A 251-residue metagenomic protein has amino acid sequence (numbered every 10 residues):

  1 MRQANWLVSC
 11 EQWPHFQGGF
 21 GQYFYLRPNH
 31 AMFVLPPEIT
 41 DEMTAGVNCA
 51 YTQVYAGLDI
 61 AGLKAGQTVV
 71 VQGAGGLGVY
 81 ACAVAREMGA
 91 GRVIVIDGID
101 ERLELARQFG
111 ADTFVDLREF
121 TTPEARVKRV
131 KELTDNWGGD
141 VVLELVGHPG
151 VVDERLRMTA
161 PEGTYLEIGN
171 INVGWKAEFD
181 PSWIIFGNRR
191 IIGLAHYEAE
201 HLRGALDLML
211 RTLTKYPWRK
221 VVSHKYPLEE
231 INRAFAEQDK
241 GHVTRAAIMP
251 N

Functional and structural regions predicted by a protein language model:
M1-M32: Glycine-rich phosphate/adenylate-binding loop and adjacent beta-alpha elements of nucleotide- or dinucleotide-binding
P14-G19, P37-D59, V71-Y80: A glycine-rich, Thr/Ser-enriched phosphate-binding loop motif common to dinucleotide/cofactor-binding enzymes
E38-T40, G62-T68, N136-W137: Short helix-loop-beta connector
V71-A74, R86-E154, G174: Adenosine-nucleotide cofactor-binding segment
V141, D153-R157, A199-N251: C-terminal hydrophobic helical "lid"/dimerization subdomain of Rossmann-like NAD(P)H-dependent oxidoreductases
T159-P161: Helix-to-beta-strand junctions that scaffold the AdoMet/dcAdoMet cofactor pocket in Class I SAM-dependent enzymes
G163-T164, E178-K220: Rossmann-fold dehydrogenase core element
I168-G169: Acidic carboxylate diad motif detector
